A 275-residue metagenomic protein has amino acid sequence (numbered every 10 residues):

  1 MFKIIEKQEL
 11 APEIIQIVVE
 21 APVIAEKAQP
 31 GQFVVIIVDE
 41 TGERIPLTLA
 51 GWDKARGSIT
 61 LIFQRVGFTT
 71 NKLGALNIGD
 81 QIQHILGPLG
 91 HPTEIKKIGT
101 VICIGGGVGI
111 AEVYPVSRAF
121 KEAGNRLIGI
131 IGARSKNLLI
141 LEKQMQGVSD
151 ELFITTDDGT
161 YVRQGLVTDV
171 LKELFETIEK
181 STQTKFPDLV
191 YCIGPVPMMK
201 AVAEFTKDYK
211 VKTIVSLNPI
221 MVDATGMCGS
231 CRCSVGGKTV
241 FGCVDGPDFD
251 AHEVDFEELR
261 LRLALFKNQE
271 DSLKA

Functional and structural regions predicted by a protein language model:
M1-I78: Ferredoxin-reductase
E6, G51, I154-T156, V215 (+1 more regions): Structural signal for conserved beta-strand scaffold positions within catalytic alpha/beta enzyme cores
I36, H84-I85, C233: A generic structural signal for residues embedded in beta-strands
D39, G87-P88, G236: Short, surface-exposed secondary-structure boundary micro-motifs
G42-G51, L89-K96, C243: Short, Lys/Arg- and Gly-enriched loop/turn segments at beta-strand edges
N71-I220: FNR/FR-type flavoprotein reductase catalytic core
E112, V196, N218-D248: Local cysteine-cluster metal-coordination motifs and their immediate loop/turn environment, predominantly Fe-S cluster
F241-D245, F249-A275: Short Fe-S-cluster ligation motifs
